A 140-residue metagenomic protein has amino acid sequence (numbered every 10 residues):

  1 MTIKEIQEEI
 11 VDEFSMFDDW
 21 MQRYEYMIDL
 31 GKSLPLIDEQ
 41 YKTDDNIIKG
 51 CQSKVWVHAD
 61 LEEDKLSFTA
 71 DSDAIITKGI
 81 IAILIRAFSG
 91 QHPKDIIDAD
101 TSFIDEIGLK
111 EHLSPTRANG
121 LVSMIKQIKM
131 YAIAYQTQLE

Functional and structural regions predicted by a protein language model:
I3-K54, L61-K65, I104-E140: N-terminal intrinsically disordered, cationic/polar leader segments that include organellar targeting peptides
E8, K78-G79, D98: A generic alpha-helix surface/boundary motif
K65-T69, K78: Short small-residue beta-strand/loop micro-motif enriched in glycine and branched aliphatics
S72-A74: A short interface-forming secondary-structure element
I80-Q91: Alpha-helical support elements that line or immediately flank enzyme active sites and cofactor-binding pockets
G90-I107: Glycine-rich phosphate/pyrophosphate-binding loops and their adjacent beta-strand/loop elements at enzyme active sites
